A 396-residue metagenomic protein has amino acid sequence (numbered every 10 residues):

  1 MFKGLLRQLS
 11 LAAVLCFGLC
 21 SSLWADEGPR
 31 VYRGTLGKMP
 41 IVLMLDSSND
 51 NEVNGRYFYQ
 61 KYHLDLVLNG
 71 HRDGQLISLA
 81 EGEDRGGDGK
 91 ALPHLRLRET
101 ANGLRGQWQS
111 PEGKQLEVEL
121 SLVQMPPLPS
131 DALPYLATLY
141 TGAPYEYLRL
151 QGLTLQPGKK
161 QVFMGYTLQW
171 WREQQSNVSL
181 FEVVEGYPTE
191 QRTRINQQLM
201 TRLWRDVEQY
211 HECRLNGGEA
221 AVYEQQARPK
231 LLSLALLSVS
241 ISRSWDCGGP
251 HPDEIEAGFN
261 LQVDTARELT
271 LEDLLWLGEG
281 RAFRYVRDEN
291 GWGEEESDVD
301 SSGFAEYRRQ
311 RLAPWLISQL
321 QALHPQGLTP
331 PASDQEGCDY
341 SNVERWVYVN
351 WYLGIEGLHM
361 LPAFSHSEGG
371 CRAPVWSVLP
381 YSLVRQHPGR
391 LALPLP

Functional and structural regions predicted by a protein language model:
M1-L11: Bacterial N-terminal signal peptides that target proteins for export
S10-C20: Bacterial N-terminal signal peptides
S21-A25: Sec/Tat signal peptide C-region and signal peptidase I cleavage site
D26-T100, R105-W108: Central antiparallel beta-sheet cores of small beta-barrel/beta-sandwich binding domains
Q60-Q75, G103, Q107-T141, I255-N260: Edge beta-strand at a domain terminus
A101, E112-P129, L232-E289: Contiguous hydrophobic, core-forming segments of folded domains
P126-L237, S242-D246, V343, Y348 (+2 more regions): Active-site acidic/histidine clusters and adjacent loop/turn architecture that either coordinate catalytic ions
G258-Q335: Short helix-loop boundary/capping segments
